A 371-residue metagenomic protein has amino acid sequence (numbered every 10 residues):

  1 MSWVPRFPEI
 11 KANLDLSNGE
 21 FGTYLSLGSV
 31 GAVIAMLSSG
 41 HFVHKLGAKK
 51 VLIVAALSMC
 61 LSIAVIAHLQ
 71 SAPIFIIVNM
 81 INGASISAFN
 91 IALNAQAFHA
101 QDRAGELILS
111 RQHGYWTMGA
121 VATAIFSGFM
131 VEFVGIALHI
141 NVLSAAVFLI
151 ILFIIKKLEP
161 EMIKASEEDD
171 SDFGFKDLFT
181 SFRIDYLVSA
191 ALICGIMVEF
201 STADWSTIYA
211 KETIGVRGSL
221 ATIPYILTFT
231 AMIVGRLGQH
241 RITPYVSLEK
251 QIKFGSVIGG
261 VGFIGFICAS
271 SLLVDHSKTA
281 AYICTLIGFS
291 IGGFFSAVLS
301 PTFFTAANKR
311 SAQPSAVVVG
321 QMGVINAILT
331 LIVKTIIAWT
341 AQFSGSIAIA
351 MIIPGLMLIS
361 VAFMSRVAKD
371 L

Functional and structural regions predicted by a protein language model:
V4-G19, D204-L220, Q342: Short amphipathic helix-loop junctions that connect adjacent transmembrane helices in Major Facilitator Superfamily/SLC
D15, G47, H68-P73, G215 (+2 more regions): Helix-breaking motifs and short loop linkers at transmembrane-helix boundaries and internal kinks in secondary membrane
I34-P73: Conserved MFS/SLC helix-loop-helix module at the cytosolic interface between two early adjacent transmembrane helices
A35-A48, V131, G235-L248, V274 (+1 more regions): Helix-to-loop junctions at the C-terminal end of transmembrane segments in multipass secondary transporters
S87-R103, A297-S311: Intracellular juxtamembrane helix-capping segments at the cytosolic ends of symmetry-related transmembrane helices
L138-K156, I349-R366: Symmetry-related core transmembrane helices of the 12-TM Major Facilitator Superfamily/SLC fold
E249-F303: C-terminal transmembrane helical hairpin of 12-TM major facilitator-type secondary transporters
R310-G345, I349, P354: A late C-terminal transmembrane helix in Major Facilitator Superfamily
